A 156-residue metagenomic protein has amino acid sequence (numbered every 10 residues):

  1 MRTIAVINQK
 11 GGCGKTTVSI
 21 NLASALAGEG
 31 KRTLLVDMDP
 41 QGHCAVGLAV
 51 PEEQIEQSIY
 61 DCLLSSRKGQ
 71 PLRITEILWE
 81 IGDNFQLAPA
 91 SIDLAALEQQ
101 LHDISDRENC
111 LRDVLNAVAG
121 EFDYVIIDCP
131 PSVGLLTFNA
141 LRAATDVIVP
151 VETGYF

Functional and structural regions predicted by a protein language model:
M1-F156: P-loop NTP-binding core
